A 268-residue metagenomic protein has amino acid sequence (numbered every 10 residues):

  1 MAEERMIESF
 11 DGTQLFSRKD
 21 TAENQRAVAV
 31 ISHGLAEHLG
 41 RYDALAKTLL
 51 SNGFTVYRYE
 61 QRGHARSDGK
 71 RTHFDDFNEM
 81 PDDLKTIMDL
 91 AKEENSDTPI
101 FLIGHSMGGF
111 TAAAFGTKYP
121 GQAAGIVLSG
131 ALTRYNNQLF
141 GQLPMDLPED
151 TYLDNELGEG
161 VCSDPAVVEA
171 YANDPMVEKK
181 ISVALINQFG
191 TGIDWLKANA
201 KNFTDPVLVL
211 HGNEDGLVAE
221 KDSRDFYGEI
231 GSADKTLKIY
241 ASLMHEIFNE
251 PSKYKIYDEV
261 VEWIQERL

Functional and structural regions predicted by a protein language model:
M1-A22: N-terminal cap/lid segment of alpha/beta-hydrolase-fold proteins
R26, H33-E37, N213: Active-site glycine-rich loops that stabilize anionic/oxyanionic intermediates across multiple enzyme folds
A36-L39, A65-N95: Catalytic nucleophile-loop/oxyanion-hole region of alpha/beta-hydrolase and closely related hydrolase-like folds
R41, A46-G69: Conserved alpha/beta-hydrolase
G109-P120, I126: Short glycine-enriched nucleophile-adjacent loop and the immediately C-terminal alpha-helix near the catalytic center
F203, V209-H211, D215: Short beta-strand/loop motif that positions the catalytic acidic residue of the alpha/beta-hydrolase fold
D205, A219-G228: Short alpha-helix in the alpha/beta-hydrolase fold that links the catalytic acid
T236-L268: Catalytic active-site module of serine/aspartate enzymes centered on a nucleophile-bearing elbow/loop
